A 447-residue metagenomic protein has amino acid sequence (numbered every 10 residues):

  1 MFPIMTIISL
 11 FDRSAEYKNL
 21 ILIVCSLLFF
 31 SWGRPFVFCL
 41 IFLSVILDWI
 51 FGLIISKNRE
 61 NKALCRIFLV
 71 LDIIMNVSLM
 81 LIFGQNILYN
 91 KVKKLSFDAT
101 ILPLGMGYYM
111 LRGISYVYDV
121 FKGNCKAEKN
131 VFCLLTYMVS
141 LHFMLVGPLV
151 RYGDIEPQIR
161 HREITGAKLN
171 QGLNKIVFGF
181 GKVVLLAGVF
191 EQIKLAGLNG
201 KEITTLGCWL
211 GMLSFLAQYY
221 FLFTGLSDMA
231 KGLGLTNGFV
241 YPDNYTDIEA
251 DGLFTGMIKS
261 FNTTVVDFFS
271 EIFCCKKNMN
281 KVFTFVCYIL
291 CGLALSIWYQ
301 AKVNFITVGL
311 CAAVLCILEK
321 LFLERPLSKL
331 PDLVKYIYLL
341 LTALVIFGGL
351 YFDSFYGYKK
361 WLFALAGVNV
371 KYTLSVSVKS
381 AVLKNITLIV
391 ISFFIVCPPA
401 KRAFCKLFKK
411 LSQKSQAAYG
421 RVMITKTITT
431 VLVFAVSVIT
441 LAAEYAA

Functional and structural regions predicted by a protein language model:
M1-A447: Membrane-embedded transmembrane alpha-helical bundles that form the catalytic cores of multi-pass lipid-modifying
